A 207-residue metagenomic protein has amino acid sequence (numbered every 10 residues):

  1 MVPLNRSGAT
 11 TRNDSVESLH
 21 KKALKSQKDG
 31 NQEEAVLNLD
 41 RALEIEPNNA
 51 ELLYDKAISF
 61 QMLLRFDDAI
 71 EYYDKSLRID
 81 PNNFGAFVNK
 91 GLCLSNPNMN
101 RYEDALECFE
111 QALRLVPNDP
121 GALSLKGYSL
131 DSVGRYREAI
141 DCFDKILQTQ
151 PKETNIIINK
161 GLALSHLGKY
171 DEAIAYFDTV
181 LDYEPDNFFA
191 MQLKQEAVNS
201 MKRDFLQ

Functional and structural regions predicted by a protein language model:
V2-S18: TPR-adjacent "capping" and linker segments in tetratricopeptide-repeat scaffold/adaptor proteins
T10, R41-E44, D74-R78, E110-R114 (+2 more regions): Conserved structural position within tetratricopeptide repeats
N13-E51, D55-L64, S95: Alpha-helical segment of the N-proximal tetratricopeptide repeat
V16, A50-E51, F84-G85, P120-G121 (+2 more regions): Helix-start (N-cap) detector for alpha-helical repeat units in TPR-like alpha-solenoids, especially tetratricopeptide
K28-N38, M62-K75, P97-Q111, S132-K145 (+2 more regions): Structural signature of tandem alpha-helical TPR/SEL1-like repeats, specifically the intra-repeat loop/turn
